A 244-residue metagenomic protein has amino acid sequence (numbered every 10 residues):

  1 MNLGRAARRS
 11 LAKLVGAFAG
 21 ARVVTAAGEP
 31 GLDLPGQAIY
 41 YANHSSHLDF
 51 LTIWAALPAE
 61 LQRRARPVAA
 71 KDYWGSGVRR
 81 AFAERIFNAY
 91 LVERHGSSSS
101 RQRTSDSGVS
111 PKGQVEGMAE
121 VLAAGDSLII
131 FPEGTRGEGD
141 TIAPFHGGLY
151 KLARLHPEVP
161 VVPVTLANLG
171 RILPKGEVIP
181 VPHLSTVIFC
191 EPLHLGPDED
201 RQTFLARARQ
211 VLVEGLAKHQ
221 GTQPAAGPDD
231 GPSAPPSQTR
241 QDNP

Functional and structural regions predicted by a protein language model:
M1-G20, R80, E84, N88: Short hydrophobic helices that act as membrane-entry/anchoring signals
L11-S46: Helix-to-loop junction immediately C-terminal to a conserved catalytic motif
E29-P30, P35-A38, L48, A69-A70 (+6 more regions): N-terminal/domain-start segments enriched in small and hydrophobic, helix-friendly residues, covering either
D33-S105: Catalytic core of membrane glycerolipid acyltransferases/transacylases, capturing the structured, soluble-facing
A42, F131-P132, T165: Short beta-strand segments
A70-W74, G134, L166-G170: Short beta-alpha junction loops
A81, S127, E138-Q202: A cross-family acyltransferase "interaction/gating" segment
R101-D106, D229, S233: Compositionally biased, low-complexity segments
